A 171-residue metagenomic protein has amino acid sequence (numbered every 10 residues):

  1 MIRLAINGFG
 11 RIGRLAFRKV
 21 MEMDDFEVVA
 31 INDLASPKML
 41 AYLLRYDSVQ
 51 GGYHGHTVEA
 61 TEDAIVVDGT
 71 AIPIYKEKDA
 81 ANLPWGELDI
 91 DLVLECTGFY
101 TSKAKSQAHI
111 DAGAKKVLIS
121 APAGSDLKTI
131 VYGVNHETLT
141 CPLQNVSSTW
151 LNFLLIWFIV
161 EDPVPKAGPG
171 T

Functional and structural regions predicted by a protein language model:
M1-T171: N-terminal Rossmann-like NAD(P) cofactor-binding subdomain of oxidoreductases, focused on the glycine-rich
